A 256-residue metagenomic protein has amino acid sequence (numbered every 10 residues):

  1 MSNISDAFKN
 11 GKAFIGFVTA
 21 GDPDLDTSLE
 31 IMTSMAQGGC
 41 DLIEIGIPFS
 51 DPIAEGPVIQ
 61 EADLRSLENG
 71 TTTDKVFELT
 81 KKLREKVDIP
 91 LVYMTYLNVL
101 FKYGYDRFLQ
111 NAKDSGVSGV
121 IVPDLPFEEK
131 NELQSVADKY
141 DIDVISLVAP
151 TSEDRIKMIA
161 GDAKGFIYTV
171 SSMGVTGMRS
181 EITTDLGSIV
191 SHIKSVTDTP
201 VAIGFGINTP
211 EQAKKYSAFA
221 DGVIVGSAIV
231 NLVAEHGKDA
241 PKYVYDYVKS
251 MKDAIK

Functional and structural regions predicted by a protein language model:
M1-A7, F49-I59, T71-K81, F101-R107 (+5 more regions): Active-site-adjacent beta->alpha loops and helix N-cap segments on the catalytic face of soluble alpha/beta enzymes
M1-V18, L79-E85, K256: N-terminal amphipathic alpha-helix/helix-capping segment at the start of soluble metabolic enzymes
F14-V18, I43-I45, L91-T95, V120-V122 (+4 more regions): Hydrophobic faces of well-ordered beta-strands that scaffold small-molecule active sites in alpha/beta enzyme cores
G16, M35, G46, A112 (+3 more regions): Conserved, mostly hydrophobic/aromatic
T19-D24, M94-F101, P126-F127, L147-T151 (+1 more regions): Glycine-rich beta-to-alpha transition loops that act as phosphate-gripper elements at the mouths of alpha/beta enzyme
L25-M35, T151-G161, I203, I207-V223: Catalytic cores of alpha/beta
C40-D51, V117-I121, P126-E129, S171-G177 (+2 more regions): Glycine-rich phosphate-binding active-site loops on the catalytic face of alpha/beta enzymes
S191-T199, N208-K214, A218-K256: Alpha/beta catalytic cores of nucleotide-metabolism and tRNA/nucleoside-modifying enzymes
